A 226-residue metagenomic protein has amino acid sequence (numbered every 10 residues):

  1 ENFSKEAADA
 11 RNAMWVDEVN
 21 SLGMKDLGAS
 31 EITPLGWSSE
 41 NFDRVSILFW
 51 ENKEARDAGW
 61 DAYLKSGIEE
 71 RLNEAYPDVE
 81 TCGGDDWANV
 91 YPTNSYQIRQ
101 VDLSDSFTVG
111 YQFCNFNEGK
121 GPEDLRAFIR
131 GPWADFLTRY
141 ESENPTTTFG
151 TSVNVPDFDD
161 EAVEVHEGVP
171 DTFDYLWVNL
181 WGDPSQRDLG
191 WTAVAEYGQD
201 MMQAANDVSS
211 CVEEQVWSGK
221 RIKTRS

Functional and structural regions predicted by a protein language model:
E1-E70, E74-S226: Short S/T/G/P-rich N-terminal loop/turn motif that feeds into the first structured element of a domain
